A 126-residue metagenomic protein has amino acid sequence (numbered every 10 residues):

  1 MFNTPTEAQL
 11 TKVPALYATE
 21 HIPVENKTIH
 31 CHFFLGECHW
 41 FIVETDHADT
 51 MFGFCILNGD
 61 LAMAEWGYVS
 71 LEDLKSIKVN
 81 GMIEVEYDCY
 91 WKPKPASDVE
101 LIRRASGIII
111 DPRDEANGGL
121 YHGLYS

Functional and structural regions predicted by a protein language model:
M1-G36, G123-S126: N-terminal domain-onset segments
Q9-V13, L74, I102-A105: Generic structural signal of hydrophobic/aromatic residues within well-ordered alpha-helices of folded domains
K12, K27, K75-K78, K92-K94: Context-gated lysine
H30-A48: Hydrophobic/aromatic-rich, well-ordered segments within soluble, folded domains that form packed cores
V43-N80: Acidic, aromatic-enriched beta-alpha/helix-loop junctions
G81-S126: Low-complexity intrinsically disordered segments
